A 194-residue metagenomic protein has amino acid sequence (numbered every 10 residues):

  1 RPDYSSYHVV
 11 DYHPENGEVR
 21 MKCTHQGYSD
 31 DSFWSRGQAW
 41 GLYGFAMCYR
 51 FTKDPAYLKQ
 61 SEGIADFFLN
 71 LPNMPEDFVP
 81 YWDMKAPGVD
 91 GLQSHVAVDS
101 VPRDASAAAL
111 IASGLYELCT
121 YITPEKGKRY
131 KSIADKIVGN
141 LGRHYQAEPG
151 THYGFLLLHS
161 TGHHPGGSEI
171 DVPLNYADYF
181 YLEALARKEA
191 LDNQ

Functional and structural regions predicted by a protein language model:
R1-Q194: Glycan-recognition and catalytic cores of secretory/periplasmic carbohydrate-active enzymes
